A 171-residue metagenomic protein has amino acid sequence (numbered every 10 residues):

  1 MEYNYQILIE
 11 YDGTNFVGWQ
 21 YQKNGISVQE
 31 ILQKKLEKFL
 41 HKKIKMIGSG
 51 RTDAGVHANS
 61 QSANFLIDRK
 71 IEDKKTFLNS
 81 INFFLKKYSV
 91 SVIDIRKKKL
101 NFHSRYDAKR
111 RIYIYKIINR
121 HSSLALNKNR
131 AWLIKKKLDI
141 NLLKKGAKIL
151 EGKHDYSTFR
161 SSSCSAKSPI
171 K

Functional and structural regions predicted by a protein language model:
M1-K171: Structured-RNA-binding interfaces characteristic of tRNA pseudouridine synthases
